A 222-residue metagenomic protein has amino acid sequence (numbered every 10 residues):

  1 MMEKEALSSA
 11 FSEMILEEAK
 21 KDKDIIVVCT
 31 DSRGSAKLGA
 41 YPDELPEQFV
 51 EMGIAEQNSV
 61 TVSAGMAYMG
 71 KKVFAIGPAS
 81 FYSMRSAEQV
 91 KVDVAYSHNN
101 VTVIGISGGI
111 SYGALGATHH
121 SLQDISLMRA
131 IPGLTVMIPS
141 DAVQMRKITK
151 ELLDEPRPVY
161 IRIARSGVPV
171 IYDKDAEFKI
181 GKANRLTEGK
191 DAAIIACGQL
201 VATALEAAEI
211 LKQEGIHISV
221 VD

Functional and structural regions predicted by a protein language model:
M1-R162, G167: Thiamine diphosphate
A6-E18, K147-P158, G167-E214: Glycine-/acidic-rich phosphate or pyrophosphate-binding loops and their flanking alpha/beta elements
C29, I163, A196-G198, D222: Active-site proximal loops enriched in glycine and acidic residues that flank catalytic Cys/His/Asp and coordinate
K212-D222: Core nucleotide-handling region used for phosphoryl-transfer chemistry
